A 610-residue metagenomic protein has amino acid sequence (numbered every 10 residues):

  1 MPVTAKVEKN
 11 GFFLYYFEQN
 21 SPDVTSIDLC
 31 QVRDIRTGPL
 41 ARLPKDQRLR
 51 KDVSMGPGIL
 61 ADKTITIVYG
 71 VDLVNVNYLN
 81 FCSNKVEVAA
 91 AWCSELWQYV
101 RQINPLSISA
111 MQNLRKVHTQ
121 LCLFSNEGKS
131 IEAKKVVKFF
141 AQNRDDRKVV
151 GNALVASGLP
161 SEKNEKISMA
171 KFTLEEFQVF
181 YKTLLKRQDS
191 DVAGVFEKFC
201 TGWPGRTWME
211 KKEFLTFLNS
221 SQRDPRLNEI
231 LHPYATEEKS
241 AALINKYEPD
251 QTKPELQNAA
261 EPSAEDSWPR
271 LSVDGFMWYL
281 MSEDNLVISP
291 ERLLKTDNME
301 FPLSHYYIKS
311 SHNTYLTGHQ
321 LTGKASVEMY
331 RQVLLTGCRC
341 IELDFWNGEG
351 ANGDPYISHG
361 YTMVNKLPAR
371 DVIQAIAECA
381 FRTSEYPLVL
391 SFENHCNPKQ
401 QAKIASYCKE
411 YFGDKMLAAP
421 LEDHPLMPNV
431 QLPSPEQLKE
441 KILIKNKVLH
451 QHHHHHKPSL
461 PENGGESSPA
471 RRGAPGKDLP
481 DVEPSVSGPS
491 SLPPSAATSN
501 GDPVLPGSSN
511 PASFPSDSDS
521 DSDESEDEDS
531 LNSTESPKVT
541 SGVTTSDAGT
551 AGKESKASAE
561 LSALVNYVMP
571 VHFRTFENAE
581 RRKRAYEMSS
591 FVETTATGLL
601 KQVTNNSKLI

Functional and structural regions predicted by a protein language model:
M1-R50, P57, D62-I65, V76-F81 (+2 more regions): Polybasic phosphoinositide-binding surfaces of eukaryotic membrane-targeting domains
A41-I59, Y69-V74, E87-I610: Long, low-complexity, charge-dense
